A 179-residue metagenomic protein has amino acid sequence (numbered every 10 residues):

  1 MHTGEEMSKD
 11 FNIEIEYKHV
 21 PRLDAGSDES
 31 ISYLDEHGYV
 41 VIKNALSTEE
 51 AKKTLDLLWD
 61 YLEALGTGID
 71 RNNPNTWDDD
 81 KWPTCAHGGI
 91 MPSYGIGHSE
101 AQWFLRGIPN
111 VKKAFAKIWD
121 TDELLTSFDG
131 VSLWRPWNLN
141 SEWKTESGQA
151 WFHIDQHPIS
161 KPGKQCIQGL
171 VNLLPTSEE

Functional and structural regions predicted by a protein language model:
H2-E36, K43-I159: Non-heme Fe(II)-dependent double-stranded beta-helix
V41-I42, V171: Short hydrophobic-aromatic micro-motifs
A51, E178-E179: Intrinsically disordered, low-complexity acidic/polar segments
H157-E178: Short, conserved beta-strand element in jelly-roll/cupin
